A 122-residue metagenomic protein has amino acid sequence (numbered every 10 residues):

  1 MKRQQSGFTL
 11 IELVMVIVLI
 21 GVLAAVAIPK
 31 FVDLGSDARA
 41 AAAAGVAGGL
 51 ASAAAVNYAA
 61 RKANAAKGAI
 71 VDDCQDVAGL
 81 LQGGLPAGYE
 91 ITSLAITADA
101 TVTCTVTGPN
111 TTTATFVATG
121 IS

Functional and structural regions predicted by a protein language model:
M1-K2, P29, A60, A66: Short, intrinsically disordered low-complexity segments
K2-F31, G35: N-terminal single-pass transmembrane signal-anchor helix
Q4-Q5, V32-V46, R61: Aliphatic-rich helix starts adjacent to a transmembrane/signal segment
F8-I11, M15, A25, A43 (+3 more regions): Low-complexity, intrinsically disordered short peptide segments enriched in small/polar/basic residues
I20, S36-A42, C74-Q82: Short alpha-helical interface patches
G45-A53: Short extracytoplasmic/periplasmic juxtamembrane "stem" segments immediately C-terminal to an N-terminal membrane anchor
S52-S122: Periplasmic/extracellular, small/polar-rich flexible segments of pilin-like filament-forming proteins
